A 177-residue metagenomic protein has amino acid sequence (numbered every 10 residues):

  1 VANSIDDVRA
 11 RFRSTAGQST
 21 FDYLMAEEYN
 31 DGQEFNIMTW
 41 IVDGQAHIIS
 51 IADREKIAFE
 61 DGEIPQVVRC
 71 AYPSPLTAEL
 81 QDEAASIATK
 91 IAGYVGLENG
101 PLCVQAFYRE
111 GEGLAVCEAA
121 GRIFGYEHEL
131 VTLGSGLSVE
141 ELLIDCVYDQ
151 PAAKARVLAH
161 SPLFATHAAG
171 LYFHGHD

Functional and structural regions predicted by a protein language model:
V1-I49: Rossmann-like NAD(P)H-binding beta-loop-alpha module
R11, T15, Y108, A169-D177: Amphipathic, soluble alpha/beta structural segments
S14-S19, I91, C146-Q150: Alpha-helix boundary/capping residues
F21, E98, A152-A153: A general structural signal for well-ordered secondary-structure junctions
Y23, C103-Q105: Residues at or immediately flanking beta-strands
E28-L97, P101, Y108, A120-V147 (+2 more regions): ATP-dependent carboxylate/phosphate-activation module, predominantly the ATP-grasp catalytic core and closely related
E112-A115: Conserved protein kinase catalytic/activation segment
D145-D177: Peripheral (often C-terminal) accessory segments that flank ATP-dependent C-N-forming ligase machineries
